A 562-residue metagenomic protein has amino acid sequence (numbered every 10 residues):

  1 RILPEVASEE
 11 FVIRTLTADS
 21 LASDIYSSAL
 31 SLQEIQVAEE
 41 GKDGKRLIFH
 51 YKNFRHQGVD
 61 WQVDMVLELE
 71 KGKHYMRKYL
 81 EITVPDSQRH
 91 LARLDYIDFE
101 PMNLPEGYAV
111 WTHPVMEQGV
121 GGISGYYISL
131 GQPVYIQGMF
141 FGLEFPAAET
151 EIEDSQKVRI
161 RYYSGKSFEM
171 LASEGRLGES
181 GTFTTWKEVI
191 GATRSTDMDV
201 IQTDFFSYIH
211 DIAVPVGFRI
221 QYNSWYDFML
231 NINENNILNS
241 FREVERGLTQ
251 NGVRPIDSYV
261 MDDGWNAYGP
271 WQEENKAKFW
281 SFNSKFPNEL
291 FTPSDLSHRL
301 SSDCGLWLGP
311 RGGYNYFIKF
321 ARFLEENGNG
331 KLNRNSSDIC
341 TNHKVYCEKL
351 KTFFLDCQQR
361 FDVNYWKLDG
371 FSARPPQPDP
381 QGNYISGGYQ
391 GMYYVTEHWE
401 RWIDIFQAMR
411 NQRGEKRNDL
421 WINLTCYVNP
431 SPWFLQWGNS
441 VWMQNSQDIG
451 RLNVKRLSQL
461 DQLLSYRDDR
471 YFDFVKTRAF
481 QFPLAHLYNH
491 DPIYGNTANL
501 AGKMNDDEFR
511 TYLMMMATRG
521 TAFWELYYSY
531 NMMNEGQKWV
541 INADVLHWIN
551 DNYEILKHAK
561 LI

Functional and structural regions predicted by a protein language model:
R1-R55: Acidic-aromatic substrate-binding/catalytic surfaces of carbohydrate-active enzymes
L47-L104: Acidic, contiguous internal or C-terminal segments within carbohydrate-active enzymes that form a structured patch used
F54-H56, G72, P85, D95-F99 (+2 more regions): Beta-strand-rich recognition/accessory modules
S180-G181, H398-I562: Active-site-proximal substrate-binding groove within the catalytic cores of carbohydrate-active enzymes
D197-S258, D262-A267: An acidic-aromatic substrate-binding cleft motif
V200-I209, P255-M261, K285-N335, D419-L424 (+1 more regions): Glycine-rich, aromatic-flanked loop segments that form ligand/cofactor-binding clefts across common enzyme folds
P215-F218, S258-V260, W265-P293, F317-V345 (+1 more regions): Aromatic- and acidic-residue-enriched carbohydrate-binding clefts of CAZyme catalytic domains
G217-R219, Y226-N235, D303-F361: Active-site-adjacent "subsite" loops/lids of carbohydrate-active enzymes
